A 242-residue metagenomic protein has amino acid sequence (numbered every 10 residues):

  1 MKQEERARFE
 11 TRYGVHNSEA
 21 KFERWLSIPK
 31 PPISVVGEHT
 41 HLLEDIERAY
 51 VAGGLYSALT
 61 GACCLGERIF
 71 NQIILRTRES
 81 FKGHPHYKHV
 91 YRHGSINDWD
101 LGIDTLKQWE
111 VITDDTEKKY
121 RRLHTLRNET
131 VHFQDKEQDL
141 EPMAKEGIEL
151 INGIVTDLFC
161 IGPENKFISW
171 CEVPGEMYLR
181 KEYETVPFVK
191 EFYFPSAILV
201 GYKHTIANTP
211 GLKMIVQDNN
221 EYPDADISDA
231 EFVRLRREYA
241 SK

Functional and structural regions predicted by a protein language model:
M1-L55: Charged alpha-helical initiation segments
E4, Y13, S34-G37, G94 (+3 more regions): Alpha-helix boundary/N-cap detector
I33, E110-Y183, K203-Q217, Y222: Charge-enriched, short contiguous segments at helix-coil
L42-D45, G61, L126, L150: Short, hydrophobic/aromatic alpha-helical segments in well-folded domains
I46-E47, V51-L75: Short, hydrophobic, well-ordered secondary-structure elements
I69-R121, T125-E129, N165-K166: Flexible secondary-structure boundary motifs
E182-K242: Intrinsic low-complexity, glycine/proline- and repeat-rich, mixed-charge intrinsically disordered regions appended
